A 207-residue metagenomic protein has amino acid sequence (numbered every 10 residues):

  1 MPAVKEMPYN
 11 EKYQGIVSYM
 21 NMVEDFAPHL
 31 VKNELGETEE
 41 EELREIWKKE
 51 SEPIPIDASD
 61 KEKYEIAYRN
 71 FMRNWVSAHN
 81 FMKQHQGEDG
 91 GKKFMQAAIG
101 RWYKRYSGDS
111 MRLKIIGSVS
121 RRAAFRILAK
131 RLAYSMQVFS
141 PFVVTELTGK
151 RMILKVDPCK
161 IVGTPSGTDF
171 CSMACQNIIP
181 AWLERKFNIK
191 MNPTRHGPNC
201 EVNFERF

Functional and structural regions predicted by a protein language model:
M1-R151, P158-A174, R185, N192-R195 (+2 more regions): N-terminal accessory segment detector
